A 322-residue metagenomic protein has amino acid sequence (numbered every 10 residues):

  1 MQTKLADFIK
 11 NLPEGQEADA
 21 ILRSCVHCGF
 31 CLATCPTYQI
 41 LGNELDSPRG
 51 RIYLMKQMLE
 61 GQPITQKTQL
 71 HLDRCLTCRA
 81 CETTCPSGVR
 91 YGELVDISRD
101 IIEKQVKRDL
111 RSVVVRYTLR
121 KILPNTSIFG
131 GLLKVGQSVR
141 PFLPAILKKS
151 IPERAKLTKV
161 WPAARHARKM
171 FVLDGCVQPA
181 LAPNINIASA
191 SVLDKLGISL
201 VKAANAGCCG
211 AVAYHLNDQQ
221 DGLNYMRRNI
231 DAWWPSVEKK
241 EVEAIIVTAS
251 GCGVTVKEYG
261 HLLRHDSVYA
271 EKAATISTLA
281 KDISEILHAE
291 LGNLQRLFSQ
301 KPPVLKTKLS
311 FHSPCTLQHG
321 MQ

Functional and structural regions predicted by a protein language model:
M1-D19, Q39-F129, N224-R228, A274 (+1 more regions): Ferredoxin-type iron-sulfur electron-transfer modules in oxidoreductases and energy-metabolism complexes
M1-T3, Y38, E153-K159: Short acidic/polar alpha-helix capping motifs at helix-coil junctions
N11-G29, Q62-A80, K195-A206, P235-E241: Immediate flanking context of iron-sulfur cluster ligation sites
E14, Y91-Q322: Iron-sulfur cluster-binding electron-transfer modules in prokaryotic oxidoreductases
S24, S87, I245: Conserved SAM-binding loop
C25-C31, C35, C75-C81, C85 (+4 more regions): Short cysteine clusters
F30-A33, Y53, Q137, V254: Generic structural signal for well-ordered, non-membrane alpha-helices
